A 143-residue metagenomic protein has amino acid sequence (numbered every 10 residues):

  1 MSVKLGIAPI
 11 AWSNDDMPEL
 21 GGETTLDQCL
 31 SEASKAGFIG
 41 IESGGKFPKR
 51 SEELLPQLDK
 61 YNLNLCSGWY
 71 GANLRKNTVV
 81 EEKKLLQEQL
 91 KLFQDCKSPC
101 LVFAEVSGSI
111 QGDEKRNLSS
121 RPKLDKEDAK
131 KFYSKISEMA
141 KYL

Functional and structural regions predicted by a protein language model:
M1-S2, L30-K35, P48-S67, K84-S98 (+1 more regions): Acidic (Asp/Glu)-rich catalytic clusters
M1-T25: Boundary/entry segment of secreted carbohydrate-active catalytic domains
V3-W12, I41-S43, L63-Y70, L101-F103: Hydrophobic faces of well-ordered beta-strands that scaffold small-molecule active sites in alpha/beta enzyme cores
S13-D16, N73-N77, Q111-G112: A short acidic, helix-capping loop that chelates divalent metal ions and anchors anionic groups
L20-K35, G40: Short catalytic helix/loop segments, enriched in acidic residues and glycine and frequently bearing histidine
G40-E53, A72-K84: Acidic-and-aromatic substrate-binding clefts and catalytic sites of carbohydrate-active enzymes
V80-L143: Active-site acidic/histidine proton-transfer and metal-coordination neighborhood in alpha/beta enzyme cores
